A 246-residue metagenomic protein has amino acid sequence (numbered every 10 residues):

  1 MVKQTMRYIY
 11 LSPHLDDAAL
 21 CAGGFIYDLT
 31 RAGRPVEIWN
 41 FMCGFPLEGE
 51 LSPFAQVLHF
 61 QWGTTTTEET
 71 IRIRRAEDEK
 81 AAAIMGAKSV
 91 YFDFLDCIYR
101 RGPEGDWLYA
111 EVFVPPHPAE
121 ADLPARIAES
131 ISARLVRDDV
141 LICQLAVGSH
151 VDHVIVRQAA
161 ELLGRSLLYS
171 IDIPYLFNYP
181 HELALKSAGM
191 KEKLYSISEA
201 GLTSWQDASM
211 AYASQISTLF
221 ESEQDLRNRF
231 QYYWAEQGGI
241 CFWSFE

Functional and structural regions predicted by a protein language model:
M1-A125, E129, A133, R137 (+1 more regions): Active-site rim/loop-helix segments in enzyme catalytic domains that contact anionic ligands
V2-T5, R34, T70, E104-D138 (+2 more regions): C-terminal accessory domains and tails appended to enzymatic cores
H14-D16, D78, L141, D152 (+1 more regions): Divalent metal-coordination and catalytic microenvironments
D17-A18, G148-H153, F177: Active-site environment of divalent metal-dependent phosphoester hydrolases
W39-N40, I142-L145, I171: Short beta-strand segments
S89-Y99, A146, D172-P174, F220-R229: Acidic carboxylate-rich catalytic motifs and surrounding loops in phosphoryl-/glycosyl-chemistry enzymes
D138-H150: Short N-terminal targeting/anchoring amphipathic segment
V154-E161: Charged helix-capping and loop-helix junction motifs
